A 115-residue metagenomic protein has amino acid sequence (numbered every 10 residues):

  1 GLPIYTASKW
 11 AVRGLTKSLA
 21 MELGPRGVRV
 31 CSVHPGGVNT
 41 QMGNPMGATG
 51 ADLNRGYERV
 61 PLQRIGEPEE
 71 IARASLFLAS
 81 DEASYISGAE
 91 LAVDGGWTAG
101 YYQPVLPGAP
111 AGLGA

Functional and structural regions predicted by a protein language model:
G1-Y5, M42: Conserved catalytic loop/helix region of short-chain dehydrogenase/reductase
S8, T16: Active-site helix of classical SDR
M21-P25, S84: Alpha-helical segment proximal to the catalytic Tyr-Lys
R26, C31, A89: Rossmann-like NAD(H)/NADP(H) cofactor-binding core
V30, P35-P45, A99: Short, flexible catalytic-loop segment of classical short-chain dehydrogenase/reductase
S32, A51-E82, I86, V93-G95 (+1 more regions): C-terminal helical subdomain
S87-A115: Short C-terminal tail/terminal secondary-structure segment of NAD(P)H-dependent dehydrogenase/reductase domains
